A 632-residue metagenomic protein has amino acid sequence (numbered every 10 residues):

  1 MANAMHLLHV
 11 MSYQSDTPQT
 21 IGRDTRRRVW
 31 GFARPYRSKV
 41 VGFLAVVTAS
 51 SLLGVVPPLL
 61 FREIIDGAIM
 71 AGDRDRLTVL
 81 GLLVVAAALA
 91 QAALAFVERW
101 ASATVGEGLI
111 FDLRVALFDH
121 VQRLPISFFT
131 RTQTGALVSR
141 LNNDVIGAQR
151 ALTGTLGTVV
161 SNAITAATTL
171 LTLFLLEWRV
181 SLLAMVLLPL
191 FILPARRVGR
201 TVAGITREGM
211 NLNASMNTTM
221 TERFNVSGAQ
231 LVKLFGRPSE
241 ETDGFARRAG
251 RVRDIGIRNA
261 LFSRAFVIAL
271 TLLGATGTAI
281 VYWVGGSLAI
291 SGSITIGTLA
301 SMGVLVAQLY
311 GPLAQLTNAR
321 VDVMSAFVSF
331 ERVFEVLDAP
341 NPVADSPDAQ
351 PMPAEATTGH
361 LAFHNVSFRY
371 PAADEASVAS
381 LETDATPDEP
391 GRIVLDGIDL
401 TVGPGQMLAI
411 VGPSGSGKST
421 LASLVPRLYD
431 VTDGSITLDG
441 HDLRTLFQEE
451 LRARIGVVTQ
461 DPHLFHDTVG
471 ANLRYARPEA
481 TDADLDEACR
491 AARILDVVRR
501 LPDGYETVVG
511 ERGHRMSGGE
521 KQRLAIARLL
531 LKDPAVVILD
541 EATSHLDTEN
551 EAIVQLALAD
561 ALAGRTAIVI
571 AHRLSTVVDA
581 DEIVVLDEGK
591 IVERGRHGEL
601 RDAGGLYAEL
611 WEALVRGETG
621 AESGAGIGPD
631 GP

Functional and structural regions predicted by a protein language model:
A2, S12-G22, A45-V46, L53-R62 (+10 more regions): Juxtamembrane helix-loop junctions of ABC transporter transmembrane domains
H9-Q19, E107, V115-S139, N143-V145 (+5 more regions): Short intracellular "coupling" helices and adjacent cytoplasmic loop segments at the cytosolic face of multi-pass
S12-S15, R34, V40-L94, A101 (+3 more regions): Transmembrane helix-loop-helix hairpins at lipid-water interfaces of multipass membrane proteins, especially the type-1
W30, R34, S38, I126-S127 (+9 more regions): An intracellular "coupling" helix at the cytosolic face of ABC transporter transmembrane type-1 domains
P35, K39-L52, G154-G209, V281-I294: Transmembrane helices of ABC transporter permease
I69-R76, T172-V186, R258-E331, V336-L337: Helix-loop-helix
W100-D119, Q133, G157-S161, A184-V226 (+7 more regions): Cytoplasmic coupling helices
A354-P632: ABC-type nucleotide-binding domain
